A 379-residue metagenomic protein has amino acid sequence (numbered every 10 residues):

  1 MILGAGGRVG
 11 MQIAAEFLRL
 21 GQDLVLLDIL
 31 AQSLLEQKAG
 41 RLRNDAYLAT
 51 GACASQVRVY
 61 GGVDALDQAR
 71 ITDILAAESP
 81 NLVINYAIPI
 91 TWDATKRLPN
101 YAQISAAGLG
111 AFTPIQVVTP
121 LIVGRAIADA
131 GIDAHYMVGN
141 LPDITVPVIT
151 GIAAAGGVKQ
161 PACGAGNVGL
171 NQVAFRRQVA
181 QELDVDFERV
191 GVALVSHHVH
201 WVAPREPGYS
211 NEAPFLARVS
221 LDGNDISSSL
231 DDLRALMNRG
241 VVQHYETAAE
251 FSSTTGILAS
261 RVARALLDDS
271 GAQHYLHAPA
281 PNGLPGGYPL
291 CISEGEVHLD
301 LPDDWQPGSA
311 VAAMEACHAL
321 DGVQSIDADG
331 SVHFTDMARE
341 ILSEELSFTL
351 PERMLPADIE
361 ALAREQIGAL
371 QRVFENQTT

Functional and structural regions predicted by a protein language model:
I2-E16: N-terminal Rossmann NAD(P)H-binding glycine-rich loop of SDR-like oxidoreductase domains
L20-A54: Glycine-rich phosphate-binding loop and adjoining beta1-alpha1-beta2 segment of Rossmann-like nucleotide-binding folds
G62-S79: Conserved Rossmann-fold cofactor-binding substructure of NAD(P)-dependent oxidoreductases
Y86-W92: Conserved NAD(P)H cofactor-binding loop of Rossmann-fold oxidoreductase domains
A102-G131: NAD(P)-cofactor binding segment of oxidoreductase domains
I122-R125, I132-L221, S253: Rossmann-like dinucleotide-binding core of oxidoreductases
D184-T379: Long, compositionally biased stretches enriched for glycine and/or charged residues
